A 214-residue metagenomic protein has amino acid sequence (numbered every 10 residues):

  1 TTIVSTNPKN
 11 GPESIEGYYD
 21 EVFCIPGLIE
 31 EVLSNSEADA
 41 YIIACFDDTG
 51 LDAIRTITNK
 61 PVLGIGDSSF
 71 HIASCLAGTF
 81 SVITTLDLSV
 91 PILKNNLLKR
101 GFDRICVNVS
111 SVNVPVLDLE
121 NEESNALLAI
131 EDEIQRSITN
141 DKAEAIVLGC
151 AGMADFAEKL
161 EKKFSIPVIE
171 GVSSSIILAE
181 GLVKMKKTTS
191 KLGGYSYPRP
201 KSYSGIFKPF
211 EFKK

Functional and structural regions predicted by a protein language model:
T1-P26, T85-E123: N-terminal glycine-rich anion-binding loop in soluble enzyme alpha/beta folds
T2-G11, I15-Y18, V116, A143 (+2 more regions): C-terminal alpha-helical cap/extension of soluble enzyme domains
G17-S34, N125-E133: Glycine-rich, highly charged phosphate/nucleotide-binding loops
E37-D39, A77-G78, K142-A143, S165: Short, high-confidence coil segments that cap the C-terminus of an alpha-helix and link into the following beta-strand
D39-C45, K142-A151: Periplasmic-binding protein-like
R55-L76, L160-A179: Short, acidic/small-residue loops that bind anionic groups at enzyme active sites
S74-V112, N125-L128, G181-K214: Short, glycine-/small-residue-rich phosphate/pyrophosphate-handling segment
E123-I146, M153-K163: Active-site/ligand-binding-proximal alpha/beta "capping" segment
